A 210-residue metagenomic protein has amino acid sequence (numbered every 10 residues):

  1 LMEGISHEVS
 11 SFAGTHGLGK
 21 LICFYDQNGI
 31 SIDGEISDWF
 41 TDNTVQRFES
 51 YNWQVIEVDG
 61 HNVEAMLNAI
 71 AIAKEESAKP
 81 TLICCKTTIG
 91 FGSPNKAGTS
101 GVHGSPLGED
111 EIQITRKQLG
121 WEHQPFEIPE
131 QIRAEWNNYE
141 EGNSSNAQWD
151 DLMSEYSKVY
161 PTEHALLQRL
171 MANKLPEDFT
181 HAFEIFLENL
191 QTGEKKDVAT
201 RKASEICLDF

Functional and structural regions predicted by a protein language model:
L1-E140: Glycine-rich ThDP/TPP pyrophosphate-binding loop and its adjacent helix/strand module within ThDP-dependent enzymes
E57, A134-F210: Thiamine diphosphate
